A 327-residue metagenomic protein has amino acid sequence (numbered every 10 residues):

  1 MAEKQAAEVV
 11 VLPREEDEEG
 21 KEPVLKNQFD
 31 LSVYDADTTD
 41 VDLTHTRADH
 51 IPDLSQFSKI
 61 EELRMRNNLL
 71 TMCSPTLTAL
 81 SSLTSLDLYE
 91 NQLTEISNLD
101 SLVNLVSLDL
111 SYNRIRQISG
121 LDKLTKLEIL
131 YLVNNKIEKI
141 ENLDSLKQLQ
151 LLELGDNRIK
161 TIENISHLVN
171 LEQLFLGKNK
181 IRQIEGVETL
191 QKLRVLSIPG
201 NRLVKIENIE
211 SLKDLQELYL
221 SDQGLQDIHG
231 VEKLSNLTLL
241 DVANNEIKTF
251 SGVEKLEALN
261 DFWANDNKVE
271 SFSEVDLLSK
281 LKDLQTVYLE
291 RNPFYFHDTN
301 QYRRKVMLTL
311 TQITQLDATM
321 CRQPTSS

Functional and structural regions predicted by a protein language model:
M1-Q117, D122-T161, S166-R182, E188-V204 (+4 more regions): The feature captures the LRR N-terminal capping module
P52, S273-D276: Amphipathic, non-transmembrane alpha-helical secondary structure
I228-H229, F250-S251, F272: Extended hydrophobic-aromatic, low-complexity segments
K233, A243-K248, E254-K268, L277-S279: Extracellular beta-strand/loop-rich repeat segments of large surface/secreted proteins
D261, F272, F296: Calponin-homology-like cytoskeleton-binding modules and closely related N-terminal microtubule-contacting segments
